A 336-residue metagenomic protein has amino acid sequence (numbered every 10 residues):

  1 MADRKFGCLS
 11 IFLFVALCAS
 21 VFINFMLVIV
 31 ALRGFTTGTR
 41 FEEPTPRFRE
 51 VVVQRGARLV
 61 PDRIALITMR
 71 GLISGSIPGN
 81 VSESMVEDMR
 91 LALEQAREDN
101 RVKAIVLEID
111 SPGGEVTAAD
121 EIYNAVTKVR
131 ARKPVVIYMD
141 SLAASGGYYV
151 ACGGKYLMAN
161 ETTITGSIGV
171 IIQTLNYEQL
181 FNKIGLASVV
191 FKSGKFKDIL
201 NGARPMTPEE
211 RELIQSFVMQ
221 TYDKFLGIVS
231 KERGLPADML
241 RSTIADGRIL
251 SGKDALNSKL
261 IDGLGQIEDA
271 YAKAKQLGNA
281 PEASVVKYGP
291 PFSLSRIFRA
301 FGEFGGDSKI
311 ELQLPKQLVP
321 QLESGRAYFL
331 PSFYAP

Functional and structural regions predicted by a protein language model:
M1-I137, S141-A144, Y156-N160, I172-P336: N-terminal organellar transit peptides
Y149-Y156: Alpha-helix C-terminal capping segments
T162-V170: Active-site loop architecture of trypsin-fold serine endopeptidases
